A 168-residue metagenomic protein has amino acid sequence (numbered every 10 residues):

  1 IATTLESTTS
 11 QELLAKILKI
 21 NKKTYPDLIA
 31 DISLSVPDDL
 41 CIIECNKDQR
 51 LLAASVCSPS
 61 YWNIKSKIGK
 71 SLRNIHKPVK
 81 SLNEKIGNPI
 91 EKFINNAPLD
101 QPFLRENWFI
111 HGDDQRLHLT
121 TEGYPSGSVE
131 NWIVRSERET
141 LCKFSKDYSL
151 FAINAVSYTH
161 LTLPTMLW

Functional and structural regions predicted by a protein language model:
I1-E122: N-terminal export/ancillary region detector
L34-V36, L104, S128, K146-L150: A short, structural micro-pattern
P59-S60, S145, P164: Proline-rich low-complexity regions
G112-D113, H118-L141: Conserved short secondary-structure elements within globular domains
T120-G123, D147-Y148, L161: Short conserved micro-motifs at the rims of enzyme active sites and ligand-binding pockets
V134-C142, D147-Y158: Compact beta-sheet-dominated globular domain cores
T159-T165: Conserved small/polar residues in nucleotide/adenosyl-binding loops
